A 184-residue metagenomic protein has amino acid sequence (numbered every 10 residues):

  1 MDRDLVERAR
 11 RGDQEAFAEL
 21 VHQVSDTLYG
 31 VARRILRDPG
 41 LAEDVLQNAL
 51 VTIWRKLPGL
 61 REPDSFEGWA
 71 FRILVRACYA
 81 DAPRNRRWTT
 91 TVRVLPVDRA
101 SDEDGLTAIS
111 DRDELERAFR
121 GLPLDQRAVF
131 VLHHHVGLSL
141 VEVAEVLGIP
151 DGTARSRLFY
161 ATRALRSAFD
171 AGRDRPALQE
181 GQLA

Functional and structural regions predicted by a protein language model:
D2, A80, W88-R112, S139 (+1 more regions): Internal acidic/polar
V6-G30, R127: A short, charge-rich alpha-helical start-of-domain segment used by transcription regulators
R10-R11, R34-R37, L50-S65, R84-W88: Sigma70-family region 2
V21-P39, K56, F119, A171: Amphipathic, Lys/Arg- and hydrophobic-enriched alpha-helical face
G30, D44-V51, R55, D64-R76: Structural recognition of an alpha-helix C-terminal capping motif at a helix-to-coil junction
R55-E62, R72-R93, A108, Y160 (+2 more regions): Arg/Lys-rich amphipathic alpha helix in sigma70-family domain 2
G68, V75-Y79, Q126, V141 (+1 more regions): DNA-recognition helix of helix-turn-helix
V129-H133: A short pre-motif secondary-structure segment
